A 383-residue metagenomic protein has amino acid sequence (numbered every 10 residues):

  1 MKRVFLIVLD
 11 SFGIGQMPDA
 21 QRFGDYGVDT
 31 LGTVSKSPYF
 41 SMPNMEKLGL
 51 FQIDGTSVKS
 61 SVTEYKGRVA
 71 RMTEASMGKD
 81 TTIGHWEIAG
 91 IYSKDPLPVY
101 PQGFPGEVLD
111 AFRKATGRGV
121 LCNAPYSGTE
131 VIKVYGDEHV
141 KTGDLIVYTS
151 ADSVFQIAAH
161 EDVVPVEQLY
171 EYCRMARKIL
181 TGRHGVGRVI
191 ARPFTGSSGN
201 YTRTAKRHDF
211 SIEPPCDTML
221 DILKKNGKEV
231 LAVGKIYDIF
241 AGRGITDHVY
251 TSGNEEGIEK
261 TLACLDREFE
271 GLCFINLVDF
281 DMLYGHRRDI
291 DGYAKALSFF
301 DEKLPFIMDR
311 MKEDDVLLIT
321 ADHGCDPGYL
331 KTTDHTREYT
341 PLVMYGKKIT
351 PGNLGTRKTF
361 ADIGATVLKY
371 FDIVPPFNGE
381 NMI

Functional and structural regions predicted by a protein language model:
M1-I383: Feature captures the catalytic ectodomains and active-site-proximal regions of enzymes that hydrolyze or transfer
